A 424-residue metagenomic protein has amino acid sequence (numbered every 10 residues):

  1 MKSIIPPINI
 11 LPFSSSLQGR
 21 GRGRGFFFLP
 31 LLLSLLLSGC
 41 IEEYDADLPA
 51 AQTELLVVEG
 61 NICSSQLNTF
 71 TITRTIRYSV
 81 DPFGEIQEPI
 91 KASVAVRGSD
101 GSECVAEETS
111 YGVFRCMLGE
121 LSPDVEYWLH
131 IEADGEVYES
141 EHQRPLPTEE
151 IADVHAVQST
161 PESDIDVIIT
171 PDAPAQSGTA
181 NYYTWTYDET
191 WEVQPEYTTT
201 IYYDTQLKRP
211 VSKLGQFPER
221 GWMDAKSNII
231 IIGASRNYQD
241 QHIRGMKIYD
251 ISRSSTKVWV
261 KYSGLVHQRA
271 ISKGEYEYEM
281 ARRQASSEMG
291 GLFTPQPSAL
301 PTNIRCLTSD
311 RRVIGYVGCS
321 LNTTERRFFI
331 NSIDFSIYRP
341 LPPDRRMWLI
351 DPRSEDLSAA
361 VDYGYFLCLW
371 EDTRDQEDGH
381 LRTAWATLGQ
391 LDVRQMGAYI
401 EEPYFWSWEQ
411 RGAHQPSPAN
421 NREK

Functional and structural regions predicted by a protein language model:
S3, S14-S16, S34: Serine residues within intrinsically disordered or low-complexity segments
S3-P6, E43: Short, basic/polar N-terminal leader/transit segment immediately after the initiator methionine
I5-P6, R24-L31: Sec-dependent signal peptide recognition, specifically the positively charged N-region followed immediately by
F13-S16, F26-F28: Aromatic (phenylalanine/tyrosine) cluster motif
Q18-G21: Glycine-biased, low-complexity coil/linker segments
L36-G39: C-terminal motif of bacterial Sec signal peptides marking the signal peptidase cleavage site
I41-S93, R97-K424: A sequence/structural signal for flexible, mid-protein segments enriched in small/helix-disrupting residues
